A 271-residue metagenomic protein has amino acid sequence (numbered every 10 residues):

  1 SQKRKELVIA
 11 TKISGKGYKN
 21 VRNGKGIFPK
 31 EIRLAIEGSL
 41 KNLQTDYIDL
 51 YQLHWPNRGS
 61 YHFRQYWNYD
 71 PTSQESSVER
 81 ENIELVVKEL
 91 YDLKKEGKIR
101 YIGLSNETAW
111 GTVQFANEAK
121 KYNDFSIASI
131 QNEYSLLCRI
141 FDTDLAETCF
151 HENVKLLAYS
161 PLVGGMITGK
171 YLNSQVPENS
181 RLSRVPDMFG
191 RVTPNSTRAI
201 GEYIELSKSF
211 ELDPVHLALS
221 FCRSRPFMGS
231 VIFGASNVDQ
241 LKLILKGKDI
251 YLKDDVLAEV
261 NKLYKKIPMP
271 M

Functional and structural regions predicted by a protein language model:
S1-K3, I32-Y47, D144-N153, V256: Short amphipathic alpha-helices and their capping/turn segments at secondary-structure boundaries
S1-V8, K41-Q44, K94, A116-N123: Acidic (Asp/Glu)-rich catalytic clusters
E6-P29, H54-N57: Structural motif corresponding to the early beta-alpha repeats
V8-A10, D49-Q52, Y101-S105: Outer-envelope exported proteins of Gram-negative bacteria
K19-R33, S73-E81: Active-site mouth loops of central-metabolism enzymes
I27-L43, I83-K88, T112-A116: Short, acidic/polar
K41-R64: Active-site groove signature of glycoside hydrolases
P56-K262, I267, M271: Beta/alpha (TIM)-barrel catalytic core signal, keyed to glycine-rich beta->alpha loops juxtaposed to Asp/Glu that bind
